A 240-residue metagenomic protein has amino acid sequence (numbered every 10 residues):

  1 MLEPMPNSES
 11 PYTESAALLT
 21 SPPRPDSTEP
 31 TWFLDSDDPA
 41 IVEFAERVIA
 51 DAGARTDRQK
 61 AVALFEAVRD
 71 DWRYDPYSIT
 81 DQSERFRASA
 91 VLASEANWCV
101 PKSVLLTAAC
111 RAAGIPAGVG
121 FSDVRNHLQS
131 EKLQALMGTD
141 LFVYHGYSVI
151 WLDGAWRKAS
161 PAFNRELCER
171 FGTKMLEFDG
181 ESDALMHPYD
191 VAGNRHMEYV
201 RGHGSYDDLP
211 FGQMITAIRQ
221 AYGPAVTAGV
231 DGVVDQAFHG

Functional and structural regions predicted by a protein language model:
L2-A17, S21-R24, V124-G240: His-Asp-centered catalytic microenvironments across diverse enzyme cores, prominently the transglutaminase-like
A16-S94: Secondary-structure boundary elements
D37-D38, A45, S78-S83, E95-A96 (+5 more regions): Solvent-exposed, flexible loop/coil residues
D70-D71, A112-A113, W151, A162: Short hydrophobic alpha-helical module
P76-Y144: Active-site neighborhood of thiol-dependent amide/isopeptide-bond enzymes
